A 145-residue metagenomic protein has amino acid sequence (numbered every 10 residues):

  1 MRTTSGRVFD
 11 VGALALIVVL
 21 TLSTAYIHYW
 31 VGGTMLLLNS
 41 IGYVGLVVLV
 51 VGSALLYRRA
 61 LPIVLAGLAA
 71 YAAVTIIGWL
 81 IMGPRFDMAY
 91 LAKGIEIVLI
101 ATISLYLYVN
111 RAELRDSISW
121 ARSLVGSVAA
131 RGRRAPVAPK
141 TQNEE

Functional and structural regions predicted by a protein language model:
M1-E145: Membrane-interface extramembranous regions
